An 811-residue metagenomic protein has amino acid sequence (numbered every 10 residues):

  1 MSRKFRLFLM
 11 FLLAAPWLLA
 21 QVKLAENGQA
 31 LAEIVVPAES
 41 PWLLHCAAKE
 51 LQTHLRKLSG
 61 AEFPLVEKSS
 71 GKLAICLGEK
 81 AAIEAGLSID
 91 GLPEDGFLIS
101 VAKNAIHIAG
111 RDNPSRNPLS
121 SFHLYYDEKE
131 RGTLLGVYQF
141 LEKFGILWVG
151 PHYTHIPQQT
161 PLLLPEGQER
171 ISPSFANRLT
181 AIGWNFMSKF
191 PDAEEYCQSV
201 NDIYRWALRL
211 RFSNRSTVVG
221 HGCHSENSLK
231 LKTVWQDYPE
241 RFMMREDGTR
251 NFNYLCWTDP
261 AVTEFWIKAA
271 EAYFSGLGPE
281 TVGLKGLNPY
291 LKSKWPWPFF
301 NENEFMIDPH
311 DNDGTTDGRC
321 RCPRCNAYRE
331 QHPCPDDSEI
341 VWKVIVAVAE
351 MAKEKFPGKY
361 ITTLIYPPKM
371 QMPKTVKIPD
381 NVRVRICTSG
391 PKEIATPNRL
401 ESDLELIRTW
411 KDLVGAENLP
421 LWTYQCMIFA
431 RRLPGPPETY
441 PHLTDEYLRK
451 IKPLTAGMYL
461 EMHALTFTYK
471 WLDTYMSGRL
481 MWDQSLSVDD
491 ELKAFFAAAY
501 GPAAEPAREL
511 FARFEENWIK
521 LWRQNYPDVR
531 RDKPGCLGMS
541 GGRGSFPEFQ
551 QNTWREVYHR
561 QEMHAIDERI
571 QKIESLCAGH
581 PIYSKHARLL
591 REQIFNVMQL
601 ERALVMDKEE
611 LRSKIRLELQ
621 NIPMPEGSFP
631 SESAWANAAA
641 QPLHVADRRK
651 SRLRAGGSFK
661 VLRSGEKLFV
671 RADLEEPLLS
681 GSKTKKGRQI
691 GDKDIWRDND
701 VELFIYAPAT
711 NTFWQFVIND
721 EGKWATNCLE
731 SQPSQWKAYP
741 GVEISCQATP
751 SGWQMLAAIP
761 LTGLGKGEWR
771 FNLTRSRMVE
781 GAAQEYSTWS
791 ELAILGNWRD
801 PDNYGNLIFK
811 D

Functional and structural regions predicted by a protein language model:
R3-M10: Sec-dependent signal peptide recognition, specifically the positively charged N-region followed immediately by
M10-L13, L18-L98, T160-Q168: Acidic, contiguous N-terminal accessory segments
A47-E50, H54, L92-V341, K353 (+4 more regions): Feature activates predominantly on carbohydrate-active enzymes
N253-Y254, T258-V262, A272, N398 (+1 more regions): Structured mid-domain segments that build the active-site/substrate or prosthetic-cofactor binding neighborhood
I345-Q371, L419-C426, L460-H463: Aromatic-lined carbohydrate-recognition surfaces of secreted/lumenal glycan-active proteins
T362-E393, L433-Y440, F467-T474: Substrate-binding cleft/loops of secretory-pathway carbohydrate-active enzymes
P453-T455, R479-E618: Catalytic domains of carbohydrate-active enzymes that cleave complex glycans
L611-D811: Structural preference for beta-rich elements and adjacent junctions enriched in aromatics
